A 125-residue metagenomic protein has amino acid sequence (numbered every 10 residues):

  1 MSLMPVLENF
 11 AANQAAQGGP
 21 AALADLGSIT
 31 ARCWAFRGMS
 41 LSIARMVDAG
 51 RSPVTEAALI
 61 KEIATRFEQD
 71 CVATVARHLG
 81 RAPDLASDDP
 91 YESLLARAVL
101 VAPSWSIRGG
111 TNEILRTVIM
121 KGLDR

Functional and structural regions predicted by a protein language model:
M1-R125: Alpha-helical interface subdomain recognition
